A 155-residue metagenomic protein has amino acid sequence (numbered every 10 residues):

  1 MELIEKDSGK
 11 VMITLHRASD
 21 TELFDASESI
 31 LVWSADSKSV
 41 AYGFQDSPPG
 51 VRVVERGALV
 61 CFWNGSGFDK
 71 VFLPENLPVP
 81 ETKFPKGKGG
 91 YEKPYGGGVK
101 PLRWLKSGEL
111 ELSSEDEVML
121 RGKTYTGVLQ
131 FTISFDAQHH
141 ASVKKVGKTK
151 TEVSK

Functional and structural regions predicted by a protein language model:
M1-E2, P48-F62, V118-I133: Structural motif
M1-T14: Beta-propeller domains
M12-L23, K70-K93, K148-K155: Surface-exposed loop and turn segments in beta-propeller and other repeat-based domains that flank or scaffold
D25, S29-S39, G96, K100-E111: Blade-terminus and WD-like Trp-Asp/Gly-His loop motifs, strongest in beta-propeller folds
Y42-P48, L112-E117: Beta-strand C-termini and the immediately following turn/loop, strongest in propeller blades
N64-K70, A137-A141: Short loop/turn segments immediately following beta-strands, especially the blade-tip and inter-blade linker loops
K88-L102, E117, A137: Extracellular glycoprotein-like low-complexity segments
S134-K155: Sequence/structural signature of beta-propeller modules and their immediately flanking N-terminal secretory/stalk
